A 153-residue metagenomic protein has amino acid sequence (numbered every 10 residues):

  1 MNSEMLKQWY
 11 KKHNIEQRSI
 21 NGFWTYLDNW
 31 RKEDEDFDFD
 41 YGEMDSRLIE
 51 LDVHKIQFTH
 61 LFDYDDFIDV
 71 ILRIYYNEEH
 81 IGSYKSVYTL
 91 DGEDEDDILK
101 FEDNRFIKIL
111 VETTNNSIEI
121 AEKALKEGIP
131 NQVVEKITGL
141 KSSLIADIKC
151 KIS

Functional and structural regions predicted by a protein language model:
M1-F39: N-terminal trafficking/processing presequences and adjacent post-cleavage segments of proteins routed to secretion
N2-E4, L110, C150-S153: Short acidic DE-rich linear segments
W24-L27, D97, E122, K126-I129: Charged, amphipathic alpha-helical interaction segments
G42-S86: Exposed beta-strand-loop-beta-strand "reactive/processing" segments of non-cytosolic proteins
V53-T59, E112-E119: Short, positively charged, low-complexity/disordered linker segments
I81-T113: A short, surface-exposed interaction/processing loop segment used at functional sites
T114-S153: Elongated, amphipathic alpha-helical interaction scaffolds
